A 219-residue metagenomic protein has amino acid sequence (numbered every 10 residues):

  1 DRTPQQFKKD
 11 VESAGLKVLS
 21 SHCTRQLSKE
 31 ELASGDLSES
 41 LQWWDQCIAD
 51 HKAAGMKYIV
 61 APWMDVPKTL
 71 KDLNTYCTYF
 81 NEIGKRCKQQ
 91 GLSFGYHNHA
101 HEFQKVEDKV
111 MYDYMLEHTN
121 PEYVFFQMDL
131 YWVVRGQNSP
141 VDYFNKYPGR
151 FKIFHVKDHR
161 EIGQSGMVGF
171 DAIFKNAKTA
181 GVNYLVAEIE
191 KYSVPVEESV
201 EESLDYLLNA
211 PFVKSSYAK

Functional and structural regions predicted by a protein language model:
D1, G35-L41, Q127-D129, V133-R135: N-terminal-biased segments
R2, G35, K68-K71, N138 (+1 more regions): Short coil/turn linker and secondary-structure boundary residues
R2-S21, W43-G55, T78-Q89, L116-N120 (+2 more regions): Acidic (Asp/Glu)-rich catalytic clusters
D10, S28-F125, E197, Y217-A218: Active-site acidic/histidine proton-transfer and metal-coordination neighborhood in alpha/beta enzyme cores
L19-T24, V60-W63, G95-H97, Q127-D129 (+2 more regions): A cross-family glycoside hydrolase active-site/sugar-binding cleft signature
T24-L27, D65-P67, A100-E102, L130-W132 (+2 more regions): Active-site-proximal loop/turn and secondary-structure-junction residues that shape catalytic pockets, frequently
E107-M128, W132-K219: Histidine-acidic metal/acid-base catalytic patches
